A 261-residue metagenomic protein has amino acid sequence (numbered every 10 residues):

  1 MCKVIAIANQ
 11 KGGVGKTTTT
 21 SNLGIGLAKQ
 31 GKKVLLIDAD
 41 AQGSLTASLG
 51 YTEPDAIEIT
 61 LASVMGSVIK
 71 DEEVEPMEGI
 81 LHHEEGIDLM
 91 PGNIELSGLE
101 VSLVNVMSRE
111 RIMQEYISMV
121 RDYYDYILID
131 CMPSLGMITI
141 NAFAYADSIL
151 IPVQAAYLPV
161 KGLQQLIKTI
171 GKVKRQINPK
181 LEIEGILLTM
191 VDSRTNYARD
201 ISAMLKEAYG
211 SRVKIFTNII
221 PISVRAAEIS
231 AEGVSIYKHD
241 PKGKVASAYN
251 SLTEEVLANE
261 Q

Functional and structural regions predicted by a protein language model:
M1-Q261: P-loop NTP-binding core
